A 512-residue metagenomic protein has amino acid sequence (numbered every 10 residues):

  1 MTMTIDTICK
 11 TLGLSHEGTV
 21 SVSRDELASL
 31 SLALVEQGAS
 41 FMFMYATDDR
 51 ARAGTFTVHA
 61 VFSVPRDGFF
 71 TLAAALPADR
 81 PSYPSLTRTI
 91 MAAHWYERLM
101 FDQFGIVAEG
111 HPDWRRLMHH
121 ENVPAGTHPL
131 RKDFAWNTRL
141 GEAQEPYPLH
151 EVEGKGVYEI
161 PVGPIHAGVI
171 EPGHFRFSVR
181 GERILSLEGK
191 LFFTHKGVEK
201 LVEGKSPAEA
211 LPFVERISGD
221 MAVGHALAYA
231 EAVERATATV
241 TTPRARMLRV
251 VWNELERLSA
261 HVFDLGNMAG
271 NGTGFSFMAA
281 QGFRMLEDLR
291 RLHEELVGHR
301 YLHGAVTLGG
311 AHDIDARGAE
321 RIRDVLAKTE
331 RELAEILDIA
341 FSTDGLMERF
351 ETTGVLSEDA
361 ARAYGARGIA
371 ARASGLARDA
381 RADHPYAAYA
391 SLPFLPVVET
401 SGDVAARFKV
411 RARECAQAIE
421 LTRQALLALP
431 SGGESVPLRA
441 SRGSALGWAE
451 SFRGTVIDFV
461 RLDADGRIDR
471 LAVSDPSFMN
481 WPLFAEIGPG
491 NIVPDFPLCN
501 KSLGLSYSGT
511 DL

Functional and structural regions predicted by a protein language model:
M1-R183, V325, S342-T353, D359-R362 (+2 more regions): Terminal low-complexity/charged segments
Y45-T47, G266-N271, L302-T307, E348-T352 (+1 more regions): Short coil/turn segments at secondary-structure boundaries
A78-M91, S218, V397-R411: Short histidine-centered catalytic/ligand-binding loop motif
P81, H94-D102, L227, E256 (+2 more regions): Short alpha-helical basic/polar micro-motif
Y158, V162-N267, N271, E294 (+2 more regions): Active-site- and interface-proximal helix/loop "cap" or "latch" segments in soluble metabolic and energy-transducing
S218-S342: Internal, well-ordered alpha/beta segment that forms a basic, Gly-enriched binding/recognition surface
M278-G282, L292-V436, R442: Intrinsically disordered, low-complexity regulatory segments
V398-G490: Substrate-recognition/cap regions that form aromatic- and gly/pro-loop-enriched pockets for small-molecule ligands
